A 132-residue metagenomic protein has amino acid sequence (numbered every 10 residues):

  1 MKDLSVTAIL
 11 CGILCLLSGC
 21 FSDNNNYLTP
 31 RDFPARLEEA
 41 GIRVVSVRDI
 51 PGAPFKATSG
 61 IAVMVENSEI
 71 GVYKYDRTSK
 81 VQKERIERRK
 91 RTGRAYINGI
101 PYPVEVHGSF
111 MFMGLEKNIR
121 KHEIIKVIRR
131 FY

Functional and structural regions predicted by a protein language model:
M1-A8: Positively charged n-region of N-terminal signal peptides that target proteins for export
L16-G19: C-terminal motif of bacterial Sec signal peptides marking the signal peptidase cleavage site
F21-N24: Bacterial signal peptide processing site
T29, F33, V81-E84, R120-I128: Stable alpha-helical elements in mature extracytoplasmic
F33-A62: N-terminal secretory signal peptides
P54, Q82-P103: An anionic, turn-rich surface loop/hairpin at beta-sheet edges that serves as a generic interaction/coordination patch
V65-K83: A short acidic-to-branched-hydrophobic micro-motif
G93-Y132: A short, solvent-exposed beta-edge/loop patch
